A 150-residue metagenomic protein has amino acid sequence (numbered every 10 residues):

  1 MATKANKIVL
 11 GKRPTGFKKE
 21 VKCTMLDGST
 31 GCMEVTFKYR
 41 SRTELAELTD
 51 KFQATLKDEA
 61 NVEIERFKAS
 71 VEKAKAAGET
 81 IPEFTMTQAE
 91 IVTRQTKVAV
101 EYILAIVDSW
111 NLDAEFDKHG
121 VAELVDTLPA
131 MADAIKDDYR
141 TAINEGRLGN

Functional and structural regions predicted by a protein language model:
M1-E63, L148-N150: Short, charged/polar N-terminal "headpieces" of proteins
A2-K18, Q88-A105: Short, surface-exposed loop and linker segments with low hydrophobicity and enrichment for Pro/Ser/Thr
M25, K75, D113: Acidic surface patches and DE-rich sequence motifs
S41-T43, T87, D117, L128: Helix N-cap and loop-to-helix transition residues
T43-Q95: Mixed-charge, low-complexity intrinsically disordered segments
E101-N150: C-terminal charged interaction modules
